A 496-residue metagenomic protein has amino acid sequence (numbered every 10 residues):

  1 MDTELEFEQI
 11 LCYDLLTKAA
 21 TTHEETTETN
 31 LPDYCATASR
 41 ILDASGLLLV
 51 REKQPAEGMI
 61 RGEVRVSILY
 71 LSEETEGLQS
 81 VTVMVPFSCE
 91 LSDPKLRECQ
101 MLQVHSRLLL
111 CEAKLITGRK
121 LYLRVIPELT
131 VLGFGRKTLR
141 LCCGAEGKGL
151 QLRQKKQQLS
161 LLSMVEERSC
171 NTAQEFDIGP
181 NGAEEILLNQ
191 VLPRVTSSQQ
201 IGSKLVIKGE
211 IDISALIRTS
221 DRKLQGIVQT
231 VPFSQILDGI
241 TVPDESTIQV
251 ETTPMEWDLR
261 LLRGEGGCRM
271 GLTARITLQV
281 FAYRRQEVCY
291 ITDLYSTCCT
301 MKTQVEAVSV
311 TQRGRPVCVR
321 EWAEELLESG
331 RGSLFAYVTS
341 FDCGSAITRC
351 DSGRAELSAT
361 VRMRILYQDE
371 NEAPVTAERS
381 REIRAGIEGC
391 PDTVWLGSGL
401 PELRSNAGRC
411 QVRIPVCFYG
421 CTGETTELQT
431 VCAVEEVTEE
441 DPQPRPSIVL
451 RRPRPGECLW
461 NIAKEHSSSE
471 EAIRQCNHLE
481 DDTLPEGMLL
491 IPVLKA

Functional and structural regions predicted by a protein language model:
D2-R445: Membrane-lipid interaction segments
T438-Q475, E480-A496: Primarily a LysM-type cell-wall glycan-binding module
